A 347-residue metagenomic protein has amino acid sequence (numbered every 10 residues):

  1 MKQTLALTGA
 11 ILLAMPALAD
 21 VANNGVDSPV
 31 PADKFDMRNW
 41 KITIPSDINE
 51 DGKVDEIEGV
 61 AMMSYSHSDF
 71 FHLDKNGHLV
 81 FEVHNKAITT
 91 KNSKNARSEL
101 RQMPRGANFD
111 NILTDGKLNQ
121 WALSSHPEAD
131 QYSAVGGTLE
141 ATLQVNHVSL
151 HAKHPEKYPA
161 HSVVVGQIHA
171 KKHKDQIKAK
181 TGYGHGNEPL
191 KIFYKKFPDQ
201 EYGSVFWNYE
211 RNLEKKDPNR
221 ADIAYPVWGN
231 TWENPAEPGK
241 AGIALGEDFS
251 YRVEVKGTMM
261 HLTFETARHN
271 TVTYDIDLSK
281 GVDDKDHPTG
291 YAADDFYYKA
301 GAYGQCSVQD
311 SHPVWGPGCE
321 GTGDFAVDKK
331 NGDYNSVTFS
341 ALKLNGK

Functional and structural regions predicted by a protein language model:
M1-L18: Gram-negative bacterial Sec-dependent N-terminal signal peptides
A22-D51, G136, L150-H154, G242-A244 (+1 more regions): Ligand-recognition surfaces built from glycine- and aromatic
I48-D74: Extracellular glycan-recognition surfaces and repeat-rich motifs
S66, F71-E214: Secretory/extracellular carbohydrate-interaction modules and structurally similar beta-sandwich "look-alikes"
D74, A134, G242-G246, V255: Surface-exposed coil/turn segments at beta-strand junctions on protein surfaces, enriched
A141, E247-V255, M260-F264: Short tryptophan-centered beta-strand motifs in secreted/extracellular beta-sheet-rich domains of glycan-recognition
N208-S250: Short, aromatic/His-centered strand-loop micro-motif at the edge of beta-sheets
H269-I276: Surface-exposed loop/edge segments in extracytoplasmic proteins
